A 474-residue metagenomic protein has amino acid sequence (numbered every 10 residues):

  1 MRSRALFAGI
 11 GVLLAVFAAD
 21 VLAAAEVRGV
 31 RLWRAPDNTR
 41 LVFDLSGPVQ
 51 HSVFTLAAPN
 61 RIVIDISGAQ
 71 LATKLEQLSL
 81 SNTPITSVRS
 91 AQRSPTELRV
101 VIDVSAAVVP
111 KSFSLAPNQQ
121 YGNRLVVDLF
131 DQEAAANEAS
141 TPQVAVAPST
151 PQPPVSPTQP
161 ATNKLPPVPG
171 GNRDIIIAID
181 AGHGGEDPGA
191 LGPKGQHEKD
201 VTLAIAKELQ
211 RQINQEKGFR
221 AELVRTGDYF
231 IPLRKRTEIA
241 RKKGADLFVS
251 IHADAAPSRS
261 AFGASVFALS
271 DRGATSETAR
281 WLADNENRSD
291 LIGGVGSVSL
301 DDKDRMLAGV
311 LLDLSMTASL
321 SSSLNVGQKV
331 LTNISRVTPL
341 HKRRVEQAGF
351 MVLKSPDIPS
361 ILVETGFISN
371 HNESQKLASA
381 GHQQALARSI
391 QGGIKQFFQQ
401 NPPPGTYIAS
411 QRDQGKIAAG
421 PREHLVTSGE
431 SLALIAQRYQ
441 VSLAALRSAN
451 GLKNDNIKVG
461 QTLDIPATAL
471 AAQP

Functional and structural regions predicted by a protein language model:
A8-D20: Bacterial N-terminal signal peptides
D20-I177, S431-Q437, S442, P474: Signal-peptide-cleaved, periplasmic/extracellular N-terminal interaction regions immediately downstream of the signal
W33, R40-D44, S52-F54, R61-S67 (+18 more regions): Soluble periplasmic/extracytoplasmic beta-strand elements of cell-envelope proteins
D103-T141, N372, G381-P402, K458-V459 (+1 more regions): Intrinsically disordered, low-complexity glycine/proline-rich and charged
V126, E198-V201, I205, L209 (+13 more regions): Stable alpha-helical elements in mature extracytoplasmic
V144-D301, M316-Q328, G415-I417, L434 (+2 more regions): Catalytic-core regions of hydrolytic enzymes
L247, A308-A409, R447: Active-site-adjacent mobile loop/cap segments within catalytic or ligand-binding domains
Q414-L443, Q461-T462: Primarily a LysM-type cell-wall glycan-binding module
